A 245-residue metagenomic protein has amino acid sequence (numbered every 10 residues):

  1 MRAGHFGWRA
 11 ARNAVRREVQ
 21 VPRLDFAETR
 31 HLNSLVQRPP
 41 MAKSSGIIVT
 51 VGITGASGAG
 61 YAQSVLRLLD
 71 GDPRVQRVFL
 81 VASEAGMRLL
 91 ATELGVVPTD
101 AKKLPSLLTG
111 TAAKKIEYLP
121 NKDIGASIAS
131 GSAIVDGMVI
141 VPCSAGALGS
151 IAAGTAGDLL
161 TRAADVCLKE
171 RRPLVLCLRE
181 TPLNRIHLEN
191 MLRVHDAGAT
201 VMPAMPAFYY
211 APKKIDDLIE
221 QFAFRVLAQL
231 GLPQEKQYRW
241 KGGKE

Functional and structural regions predicted by a protein language model:
A3, E18-L24, T29-S34: N-terminal amphipathic/hydrophobic targeting modules at extreme N-termini, encompassing cleavable Sec/SRP-type signal
R16-E18, A27, I53, L232: Alpha-helical protein-protein interaction elements
R17, D25, G110-K114: Generic detector of bulky aromatic hydrophobic side chains
L35, M41-L174, P182-E245: A cross-family phosphate/adenosyl-ligand binding-site feature
